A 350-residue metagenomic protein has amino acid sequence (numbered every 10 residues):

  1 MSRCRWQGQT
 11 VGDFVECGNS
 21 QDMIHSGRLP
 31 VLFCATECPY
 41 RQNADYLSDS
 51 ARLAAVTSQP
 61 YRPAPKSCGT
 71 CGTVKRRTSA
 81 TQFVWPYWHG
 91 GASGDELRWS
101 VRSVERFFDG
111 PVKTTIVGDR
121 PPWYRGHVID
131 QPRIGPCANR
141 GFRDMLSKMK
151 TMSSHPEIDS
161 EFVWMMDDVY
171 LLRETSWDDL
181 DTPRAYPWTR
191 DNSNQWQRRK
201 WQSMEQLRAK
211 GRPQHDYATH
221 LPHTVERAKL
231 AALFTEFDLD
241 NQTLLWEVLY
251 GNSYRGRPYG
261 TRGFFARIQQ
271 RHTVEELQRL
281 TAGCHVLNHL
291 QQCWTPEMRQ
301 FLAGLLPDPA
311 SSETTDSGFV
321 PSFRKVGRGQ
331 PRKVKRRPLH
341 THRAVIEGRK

Functional and structural regions predicted by a protein language model:
M1-V74: Cysteine-centered metal-binding/redox modules
T57-C137, R257, C284-G327, V345-I346 (+1 more regions): N-terminal anchoring/stem segment of glycosyltransferases
G94-R106, R133-M165: A conserved donor-nucleotide-binding helix/loop in the catalytic core of Leloir-type glycosyltransferases
Y124-R143, W177-Y186: Active-site regions of enzymes building and remodeling cell-envelope glycoconjugates
V169-Y170: Acidic metal-phosphate-binding loop of nucleotide-sugar-dependent transferases
R173-Q202: Conserved donor-nucleotide/metal-binding helix-loop-beta segment in metal-dependent transferases, i.e., the alpha-helix
K200-Q292: Catalytic core and acceptor-binding pocket of nucleotide-sugar-dependent glycosyltransferases
P331-K350: Long, low-complexity, intrinsically disordered segments
